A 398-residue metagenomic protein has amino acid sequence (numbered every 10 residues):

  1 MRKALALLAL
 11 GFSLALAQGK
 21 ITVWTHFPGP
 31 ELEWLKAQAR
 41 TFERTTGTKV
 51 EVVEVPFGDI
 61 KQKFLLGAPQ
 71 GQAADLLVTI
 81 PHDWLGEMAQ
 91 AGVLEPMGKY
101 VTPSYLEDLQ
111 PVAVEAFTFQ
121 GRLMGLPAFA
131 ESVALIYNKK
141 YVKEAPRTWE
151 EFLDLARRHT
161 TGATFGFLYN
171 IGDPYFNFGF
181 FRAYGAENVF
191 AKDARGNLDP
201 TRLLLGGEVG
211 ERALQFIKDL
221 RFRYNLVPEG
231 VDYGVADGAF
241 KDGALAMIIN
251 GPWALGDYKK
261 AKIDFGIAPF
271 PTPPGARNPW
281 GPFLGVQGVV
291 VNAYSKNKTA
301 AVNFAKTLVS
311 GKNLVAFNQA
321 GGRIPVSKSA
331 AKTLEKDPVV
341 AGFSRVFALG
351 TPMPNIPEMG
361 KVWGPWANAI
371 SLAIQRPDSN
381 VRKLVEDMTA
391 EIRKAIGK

Functional and structural regions predicted by a protein language model:
Q18-P28, T48-V53, D75-L76, F165: Short, well-ordered beta-strand elements
K20, K49-V50, A348-K398: Conserved C-terminal helix/tail region of periplasmic/extracytoplasmic solute-binding proteins
I21-A37, P354-E358: Extracytoplasmic "Venus flytrap"
R40, T45, K49, E211 (+8 more regions): Extracytoplasmic/periplasmic substrate-recognition and gating elements
V55-K63, D83, E150-E151, P228-D242: Short helix-initiation/N-cap motifs at beta->coil->alpha
A74-D75, S104-K139, G166, R277-G281 (+1 more regions): A structural signal for short loop-to-beta-strand junctions that line the ligand-binding cleft of periplasmic/secreted
I80-V133, E144-L155, F180, D264-P269 (+1 more regions): Hinge/lid segment of periplasmic solute-binding proteins
L155-R158, N197-E229: Glycine-centered hinge/linker elements that transmit conformational signals in sensory and ligand-binding systems
